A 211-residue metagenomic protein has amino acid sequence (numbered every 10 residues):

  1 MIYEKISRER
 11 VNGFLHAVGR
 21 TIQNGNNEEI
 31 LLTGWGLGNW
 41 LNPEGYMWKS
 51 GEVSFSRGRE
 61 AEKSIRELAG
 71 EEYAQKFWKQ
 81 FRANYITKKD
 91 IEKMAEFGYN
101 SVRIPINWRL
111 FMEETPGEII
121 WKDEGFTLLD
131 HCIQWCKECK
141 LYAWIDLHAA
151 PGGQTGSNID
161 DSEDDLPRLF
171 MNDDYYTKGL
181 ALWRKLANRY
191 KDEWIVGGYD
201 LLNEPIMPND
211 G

Functional and structural regions predicted by a protein language model:
M1-H16: Secreted/periplasmic carbohydrate-active enzymes, especially glycoside hydrolases
I6, R10, T21, E29-L32 (+1 more regions): Active-site mouth of glycoside hydrolases
V18-N24: Generic recognition of long tandem-repeat/solenoid scaffolds
